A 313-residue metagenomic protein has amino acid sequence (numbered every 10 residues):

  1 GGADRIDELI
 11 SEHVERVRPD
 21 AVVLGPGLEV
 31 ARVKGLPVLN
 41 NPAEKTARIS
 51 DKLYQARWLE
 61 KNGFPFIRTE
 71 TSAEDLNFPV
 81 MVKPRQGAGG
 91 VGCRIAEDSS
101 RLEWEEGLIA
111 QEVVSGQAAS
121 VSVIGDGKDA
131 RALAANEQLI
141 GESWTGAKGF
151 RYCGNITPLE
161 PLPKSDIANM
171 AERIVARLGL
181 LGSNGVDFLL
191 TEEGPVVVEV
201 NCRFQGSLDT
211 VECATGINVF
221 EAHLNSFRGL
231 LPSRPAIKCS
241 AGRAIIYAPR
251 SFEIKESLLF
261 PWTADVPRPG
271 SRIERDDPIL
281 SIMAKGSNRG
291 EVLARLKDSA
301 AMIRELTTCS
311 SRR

Functional and structural regions predicted by a protein language model:
G1-E44, S287-R312: ATP-binding N-terminal substructure of ATP-dependent carboxylate-amine bond-forming enzymes
I6-V17, A73-N77, S100-E103: Short amphipathic alpha-helix with an adjacent loop that forms part of the alpha/beta core around
L36-S99: A conserved helix-loop-beta module that forms one wall/lid of the active-site cleft in ATP-utilizing catalytic domains
R57, P65-I67, P79-V82, V91-S120 (+3 more regions): Conserved ATP-binding module of the ATP-grasp superfamily
E97, G125-A130, L190-E193, R228 (+2 more regions): Short acidic-glycine loop/turn motifs at beta-strand connectors
S115-G179, N201-F227, P235-A236: ATP-dependent carboxylate/phosphate-activation module, predominantly the ATP-grasp catalytic core and closely related
L181-E192, P235, R313: A short glycine-rich, hydrophobically flanked beta-strand micro-motif that places a catalytic Asp/Glu for divalent metal
A222-R313: Peripheral (often C-terminal) accessory segments that flank ATP-dependent C-N-forming ligase machineries
